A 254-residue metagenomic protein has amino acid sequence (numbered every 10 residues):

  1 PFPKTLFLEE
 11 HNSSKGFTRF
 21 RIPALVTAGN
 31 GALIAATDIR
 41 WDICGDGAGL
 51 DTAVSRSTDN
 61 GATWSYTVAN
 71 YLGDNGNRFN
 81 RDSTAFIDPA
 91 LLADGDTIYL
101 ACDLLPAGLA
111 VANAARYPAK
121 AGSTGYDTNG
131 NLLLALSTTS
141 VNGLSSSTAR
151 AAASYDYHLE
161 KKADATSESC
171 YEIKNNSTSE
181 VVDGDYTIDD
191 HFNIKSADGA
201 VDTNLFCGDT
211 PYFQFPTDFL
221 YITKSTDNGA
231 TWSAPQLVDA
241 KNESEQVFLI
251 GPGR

Functional and structural regions predicted by a protein language model:
P1-R254: Asp-box/BNR beta-propeller blade signature and adjacent active/binding-site loops in extracellular glycan-interacting
